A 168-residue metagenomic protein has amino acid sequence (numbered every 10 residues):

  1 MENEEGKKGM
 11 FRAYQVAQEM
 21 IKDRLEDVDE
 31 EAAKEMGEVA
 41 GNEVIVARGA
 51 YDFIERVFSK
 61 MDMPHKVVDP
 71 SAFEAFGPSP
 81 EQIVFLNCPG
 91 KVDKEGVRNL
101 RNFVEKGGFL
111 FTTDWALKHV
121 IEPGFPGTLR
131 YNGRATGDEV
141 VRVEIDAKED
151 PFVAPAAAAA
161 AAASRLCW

Functional and structural regions predicted by a protein language model:
M1, M10, M20, M36 (+2 more regions): Detector for methionine-enriched segments
E2-E31, E122-W168: An acidic, glycine-rich "communication" segment
E26-G41, E74-F76: Short boundary motifs at domain starts and secondary-structure transition points
G41-L129: Helical hinge/lid and interdomain linker segments adjacent to catalytic or ligand-binding clefts that mediate domain
